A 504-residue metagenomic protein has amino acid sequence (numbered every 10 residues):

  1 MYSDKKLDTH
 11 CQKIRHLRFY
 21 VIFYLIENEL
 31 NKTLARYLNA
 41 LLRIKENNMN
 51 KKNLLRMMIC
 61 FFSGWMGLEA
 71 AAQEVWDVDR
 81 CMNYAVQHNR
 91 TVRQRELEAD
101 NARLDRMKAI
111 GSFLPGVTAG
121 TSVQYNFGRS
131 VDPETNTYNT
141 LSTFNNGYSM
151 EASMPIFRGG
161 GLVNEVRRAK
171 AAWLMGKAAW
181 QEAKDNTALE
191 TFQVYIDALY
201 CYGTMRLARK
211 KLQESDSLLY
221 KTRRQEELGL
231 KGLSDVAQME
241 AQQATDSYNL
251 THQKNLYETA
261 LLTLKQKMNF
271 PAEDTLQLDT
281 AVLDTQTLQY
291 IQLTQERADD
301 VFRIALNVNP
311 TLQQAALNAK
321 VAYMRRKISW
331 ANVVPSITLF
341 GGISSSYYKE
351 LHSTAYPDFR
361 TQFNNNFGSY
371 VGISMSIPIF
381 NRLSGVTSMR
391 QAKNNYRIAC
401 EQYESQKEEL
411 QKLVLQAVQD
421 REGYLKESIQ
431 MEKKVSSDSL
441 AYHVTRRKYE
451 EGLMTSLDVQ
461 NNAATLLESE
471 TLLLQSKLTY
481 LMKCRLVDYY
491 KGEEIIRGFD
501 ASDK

Functional and structural regions predicted by a protein language model:
D4, D8-C11, H16-V78, N89 (+2 more regions): Bacterial Sec-dependent N-terminal signal peptides
A70-T118, A272, D279-K320, V418 (+1 more regions): Bacterial Sec-pathway N-terminal export signals of envelope proteins
Q73-D197, I337, G341, L383-V386 (+1 more regions): Short flexible linkers and secondary-structure junctions
R93-L97, I110-G111, S142, I156-K184 (+7 more regions): Sec/SRP-type N-terminal targeting helices
G120-M154, L283-L293, K327, F340-I377 (+1 more regions): Small/polar, glycine/serine/threonine/aspartate-rich low-complexity segments that form flexible
N186-I304, D420, Y424: Periplasmic alpha-helical coiled-coil/stalk elements that build and connect Gram-negative outer-membrane
E226-L230, Y449-L453, Y490: A short glycine-centered flexible hinge/capping loop motif at secondary-structure junctions
A272-D274, L472-K504: Acidic, low-complexity, intrinsically disordered peripheral segments
